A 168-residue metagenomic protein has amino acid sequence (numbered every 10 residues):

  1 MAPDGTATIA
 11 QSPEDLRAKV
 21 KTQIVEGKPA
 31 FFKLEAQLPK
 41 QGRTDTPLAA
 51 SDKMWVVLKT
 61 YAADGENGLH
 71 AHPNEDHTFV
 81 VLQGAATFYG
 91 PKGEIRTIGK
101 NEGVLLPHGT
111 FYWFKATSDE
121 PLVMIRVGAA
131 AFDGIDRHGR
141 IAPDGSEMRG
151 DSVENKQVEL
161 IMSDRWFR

Functional and structural regions predicted by a protein language model:
M1-W55, G68-L69, G139-R168: A short, N-terminal "cap"/entry segment at the start of jelly-roll beta-barrel domains of the cupin/DSBH fold
D52-K53, N74, G93, D119-E120: Short strand-connecting beta-turns/loops that link adjacent beta-strands
T60-A62, A71-F88, V127-A130: Short, conserved beta-strand element in jelly-roll/cupin
T78, L105, D119-H138: A short hydrophobic beta-strand segment most commonly corresponding to one strand of the jelly-roll/cupin
K92-G109: Short acidic-glycine-tyrosine-enriched beta hairpin
F114-S118: Asparagine-centered strand-capping/turn motif at beta-strand->loop junctions
